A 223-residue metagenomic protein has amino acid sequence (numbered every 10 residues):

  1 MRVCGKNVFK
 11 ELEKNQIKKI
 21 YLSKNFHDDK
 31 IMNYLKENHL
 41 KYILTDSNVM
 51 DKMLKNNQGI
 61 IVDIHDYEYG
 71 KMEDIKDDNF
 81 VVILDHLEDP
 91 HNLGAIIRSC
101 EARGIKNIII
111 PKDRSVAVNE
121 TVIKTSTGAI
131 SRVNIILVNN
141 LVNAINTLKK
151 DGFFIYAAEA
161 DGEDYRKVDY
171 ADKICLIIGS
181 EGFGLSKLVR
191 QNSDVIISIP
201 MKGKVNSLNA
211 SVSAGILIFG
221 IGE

Functional and structural regions predicted by a protein language model:
M1-E73: N-terminal positively charged helical leader segments and presequences
G5, D85, N92, S207-N209: Active-site helix-initiating loop/hinge in glycosyltransferases
K18, A102, K124-A129, Q191-E223: Structured adenosyl-cofactor binding patch, chiefly the S-adenosyl-L-methionine
L40, D77-E163: RNA substrate-binding interface of SAM-dependent RNA methyltransferases
T45-D46, D85, P111-K112, V133 (+3 more regions): Short beta->alpha connector loops at strand-helix junctions that form conserved, small/polar/Pro-enriched
S47-M53, Y69-G70, L141-I145, E163-Y165 (+1 more regions): A short acidic, often aromatic-flanked loop/helix-cap motif at beta-alpha or helix-coil junctions that lines enzyme
M72-K76, T147, R166-Y170: Short amphipathic alpha-helix with an adjacent loop that forms part of the alpha/beta core around
Y156-V205, N209: Active-site/ligand-binding-proximal alpha/beta "capping" segment
